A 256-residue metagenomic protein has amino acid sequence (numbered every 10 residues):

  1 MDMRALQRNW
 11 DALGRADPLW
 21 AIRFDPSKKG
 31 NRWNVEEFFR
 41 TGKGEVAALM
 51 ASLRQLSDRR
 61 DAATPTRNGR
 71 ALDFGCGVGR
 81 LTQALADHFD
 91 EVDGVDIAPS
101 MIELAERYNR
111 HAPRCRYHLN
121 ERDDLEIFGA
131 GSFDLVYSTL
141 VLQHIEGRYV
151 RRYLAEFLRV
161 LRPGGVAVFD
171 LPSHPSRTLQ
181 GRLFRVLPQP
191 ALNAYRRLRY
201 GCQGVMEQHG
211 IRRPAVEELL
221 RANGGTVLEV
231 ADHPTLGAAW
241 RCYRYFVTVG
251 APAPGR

Functional and structural regions predicted by a protein language model:
M1-N68, F74, V78-L125, G147-R152 (+1 more regions): Class I (Rossmann-like) S-adenosyl-L-methionine-dependent methyltransferase catalytic domain, capturing the SAM-binding
G69-R70, R162: Residues that mark the start of a beta-strand
H88, P99, V136, L161-R162: Alpha-helical hydrophobic/aromatic positions enriched in membrane-embedded helices and signal peptides
E126-V136: A short acidic, Gly/Pro-enriched loop at the edge of an enzyme's catalytic core that lines a small-molecule cofactor
L135-R148: A short SAM/SAH-binding and catalytic strip from SAM-dependent methyltransferases
R151-P163: A short glycine-rich, Lys/Arg-flanked "PGG" loop and its adjoining helix->strand segment in the class I
